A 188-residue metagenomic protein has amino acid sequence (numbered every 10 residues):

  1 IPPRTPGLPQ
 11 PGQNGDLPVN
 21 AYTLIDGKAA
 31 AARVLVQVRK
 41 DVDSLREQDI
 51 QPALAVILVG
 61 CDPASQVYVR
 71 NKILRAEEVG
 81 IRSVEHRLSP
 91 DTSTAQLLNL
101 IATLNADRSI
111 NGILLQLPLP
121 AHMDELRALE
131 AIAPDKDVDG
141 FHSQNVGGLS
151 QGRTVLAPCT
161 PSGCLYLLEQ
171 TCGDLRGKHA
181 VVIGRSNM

Functional and structural regions predicted by a protein language model:
Q10-Q13: Low-complexity, intrinsically disordered or signal/transmembrane-proximal segments
V19-Q48: Positively charged, low-complexity intrinsically disordered leader regions
A21, G112-A180: Anion-binding alpha/beta catalytic cores of soluble intermediary-metabolism enzymes, centered on
Q51-G60: Short beta-strand segments enriched in small/hydrophobic residues
L54, A76-P90: Short beta-strand elements in bilobed, periplasmic/extracellular small-molecule ligand-binding domains
V59-L74, P158-M188: Glycine-rich phosphate/diphosphate-binding loop of Rossmann-like nucleotide-binding domains
Q96-R108: Short, well-structured alpha-helical segments in soluble
